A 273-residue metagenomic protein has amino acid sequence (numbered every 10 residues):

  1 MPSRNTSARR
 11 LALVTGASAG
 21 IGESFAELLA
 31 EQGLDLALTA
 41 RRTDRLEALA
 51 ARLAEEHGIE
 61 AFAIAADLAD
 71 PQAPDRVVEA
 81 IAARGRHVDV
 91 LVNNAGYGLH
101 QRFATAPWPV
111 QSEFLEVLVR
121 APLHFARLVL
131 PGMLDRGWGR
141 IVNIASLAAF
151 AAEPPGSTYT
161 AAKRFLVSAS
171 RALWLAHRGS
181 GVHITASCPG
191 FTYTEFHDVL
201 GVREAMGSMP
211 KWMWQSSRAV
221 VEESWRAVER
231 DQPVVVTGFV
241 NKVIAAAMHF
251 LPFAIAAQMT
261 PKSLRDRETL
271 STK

Functional and structural regions predicted by a protein language model:
S18-A19: Conserved glycine-rich cofactor-binding loop
Q32-L49: Conserved glycine-rich Rossmann-like NAD(P)H-binding loop of the short-chain dehydrogenase/reductase
T43, A65-R76, W108: The beta1-alpha1 cofactor-binding region of Rossmann-like NAD(H)/NADP(H)-dependent oxidoreductases
R102-L115: Substrate-binding pocket helix/loop in short-chain dehydrogenase/reductase
A126, A162: Active-site helix of classical SDR
S146: Residue(s) in the substrate-gating loop at a strand-loop-helix junction that position the organic substrate next
L175-N241: SDR active-site lid
